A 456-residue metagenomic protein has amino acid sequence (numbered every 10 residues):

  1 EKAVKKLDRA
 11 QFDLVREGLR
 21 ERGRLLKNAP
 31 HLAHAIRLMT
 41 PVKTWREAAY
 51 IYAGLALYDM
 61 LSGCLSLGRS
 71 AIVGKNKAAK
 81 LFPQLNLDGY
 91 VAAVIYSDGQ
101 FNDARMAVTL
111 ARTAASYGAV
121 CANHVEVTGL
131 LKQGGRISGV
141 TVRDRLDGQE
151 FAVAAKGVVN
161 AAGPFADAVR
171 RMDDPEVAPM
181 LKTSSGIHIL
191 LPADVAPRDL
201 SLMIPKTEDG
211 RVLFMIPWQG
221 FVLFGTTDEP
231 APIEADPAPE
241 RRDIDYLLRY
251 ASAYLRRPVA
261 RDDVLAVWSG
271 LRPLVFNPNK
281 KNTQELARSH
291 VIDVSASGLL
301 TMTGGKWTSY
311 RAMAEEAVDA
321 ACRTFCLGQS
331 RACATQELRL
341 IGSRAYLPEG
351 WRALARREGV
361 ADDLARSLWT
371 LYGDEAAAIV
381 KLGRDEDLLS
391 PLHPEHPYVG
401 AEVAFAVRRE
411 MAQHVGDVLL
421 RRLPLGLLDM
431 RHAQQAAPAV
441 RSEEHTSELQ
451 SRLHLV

Functional and structural regions predicted by a protein language model:
E1-A3, G18, V159, I189 (+1 more regions): Hydrophobic alpha-helical packing residues
E1-E17, G23-P41: Conserved N-terminal glycine-rich FAD pyrophosphate-binding loop of Rossmann-like flavoproteins
E1-K6, T226-P232: A short small-residue
E1-R9, K27, A79, A93 (+1 more regions): Redox-cofactor-proximal catalytic regions of oxidoreductases
N28, L32-A35, M39, K43-A56 (+14 more regions): C-terminal accessory subdomains/tails of enzymes that are appended
V94-G157: Helical element adjacent to the flavin cofactor pocket in flavoenzyme catalytic cores
Q133-S138, D144-I216: Flavin-dependent oxidoreductases
